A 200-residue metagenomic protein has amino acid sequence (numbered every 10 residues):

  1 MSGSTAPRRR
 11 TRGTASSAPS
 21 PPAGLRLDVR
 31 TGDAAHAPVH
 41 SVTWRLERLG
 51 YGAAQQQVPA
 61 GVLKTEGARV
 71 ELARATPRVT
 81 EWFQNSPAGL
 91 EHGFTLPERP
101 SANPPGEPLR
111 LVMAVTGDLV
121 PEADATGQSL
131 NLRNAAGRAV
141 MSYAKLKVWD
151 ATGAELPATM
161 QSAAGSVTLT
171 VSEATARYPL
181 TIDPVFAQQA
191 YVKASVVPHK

Functional and structural regions predicted by a protein language model:
M1-S195: Residues that cap or anchor secondary-structure elements
V197-K200: Glycine-centered small-residue motifs that form tight turns and secondary-structure capping sites at repeat-unit
